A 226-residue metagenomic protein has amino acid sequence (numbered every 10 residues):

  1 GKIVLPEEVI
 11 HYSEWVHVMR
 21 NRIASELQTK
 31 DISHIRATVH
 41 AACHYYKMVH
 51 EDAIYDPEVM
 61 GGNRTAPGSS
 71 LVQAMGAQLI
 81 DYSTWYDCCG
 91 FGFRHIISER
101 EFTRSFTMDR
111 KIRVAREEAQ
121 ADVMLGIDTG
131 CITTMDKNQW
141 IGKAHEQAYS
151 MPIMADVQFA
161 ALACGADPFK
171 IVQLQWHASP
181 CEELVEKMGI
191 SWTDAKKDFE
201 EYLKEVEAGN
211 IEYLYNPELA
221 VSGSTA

Functional and structural regions predicted by a protein language model:
G1-A226: Iron-sulfur cluster-binding electron-transfer modules in prokaryotic oxidoreductases
